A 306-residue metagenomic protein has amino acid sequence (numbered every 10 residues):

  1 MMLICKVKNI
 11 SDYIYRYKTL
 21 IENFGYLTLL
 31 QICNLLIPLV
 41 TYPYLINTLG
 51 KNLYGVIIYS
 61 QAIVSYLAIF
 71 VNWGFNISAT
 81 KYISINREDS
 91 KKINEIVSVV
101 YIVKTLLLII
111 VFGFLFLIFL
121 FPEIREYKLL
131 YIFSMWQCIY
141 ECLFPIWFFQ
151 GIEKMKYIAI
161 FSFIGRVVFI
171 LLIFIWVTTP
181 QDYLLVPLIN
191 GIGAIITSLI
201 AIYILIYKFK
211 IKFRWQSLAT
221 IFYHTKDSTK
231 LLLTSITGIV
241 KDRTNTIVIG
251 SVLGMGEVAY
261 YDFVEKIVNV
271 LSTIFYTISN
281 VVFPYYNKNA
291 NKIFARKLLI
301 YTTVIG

Functional and structural regions predicted by a protein language model:
M2-L20, K156-A159, Y183-N190, L199-D242 (+2 more regions): Interhelical loop/hinge segments that connect adjacent transmembrane helices in multipass membrane
T19-N76, I170, T229-M255: Signature of the first transmembrane helix
I21, I58, S90-L106, T225 (+1 more regions): Interfacial transmembrane-helix starts/ends
I21-C33, Y131-W136, F149-F174, T234-T237 (+1 more regions): Alpha-helical transmembrane segments of multi-pass membrane transporters/permeases
Q61-I69, Y261-N280, G306: Transmembrane helix-bundle signature of multi-pass secondary active exporters and lipid flippases
Y66, F70, T105, I109 (+3 more regions): Alpha-helical transmembrane segments of multi-pass membrane proteins
N72-E88, V268-K292: Helix-loop junctions and terminal segments of transmembrane helices in multi-pass membrane transport/translocation
M135, A159-Y207, E265-V268: Hydrophobic alpha-helical transmembrane segments
